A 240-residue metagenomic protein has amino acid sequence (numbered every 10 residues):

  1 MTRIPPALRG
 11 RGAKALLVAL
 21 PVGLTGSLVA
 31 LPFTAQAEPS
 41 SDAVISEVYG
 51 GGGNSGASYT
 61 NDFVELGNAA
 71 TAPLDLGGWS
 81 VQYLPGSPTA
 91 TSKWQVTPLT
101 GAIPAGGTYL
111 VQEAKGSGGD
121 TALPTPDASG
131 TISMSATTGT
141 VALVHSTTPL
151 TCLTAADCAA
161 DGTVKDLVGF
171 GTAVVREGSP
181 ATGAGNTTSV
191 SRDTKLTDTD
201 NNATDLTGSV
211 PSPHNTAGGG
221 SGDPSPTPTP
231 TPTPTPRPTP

Functional and structural regions predicted by a protein language model:
T2-L17, G26-N186, D193-T194, D200-N202 (+1 more regions): Activation on beta-sandwich/Ig-like modules and their edge loops
A203-T207, P211: Extended alpha-helical scaffold regions
H214-P240: Ser/Thr/Gly/Pro-rich low-complexity, disordered linker/stalk segments of secreted and cell-surface proteins
